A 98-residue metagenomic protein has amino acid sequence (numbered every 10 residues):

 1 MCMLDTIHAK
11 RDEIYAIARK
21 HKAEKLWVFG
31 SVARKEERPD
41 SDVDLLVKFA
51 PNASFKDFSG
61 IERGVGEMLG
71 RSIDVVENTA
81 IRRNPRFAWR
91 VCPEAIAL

Functional and structural regions predicted by a protein language model:
M1-K25, A33-P39, A50-L98: Catalytic core of pol beta-like nucleotidyltransferases
V28: Conserved histidines in hydrophobic membrane contexts and catalytic metal-binding motifs
D42-V47: Short, aliphatic-rich beta-strand segments
